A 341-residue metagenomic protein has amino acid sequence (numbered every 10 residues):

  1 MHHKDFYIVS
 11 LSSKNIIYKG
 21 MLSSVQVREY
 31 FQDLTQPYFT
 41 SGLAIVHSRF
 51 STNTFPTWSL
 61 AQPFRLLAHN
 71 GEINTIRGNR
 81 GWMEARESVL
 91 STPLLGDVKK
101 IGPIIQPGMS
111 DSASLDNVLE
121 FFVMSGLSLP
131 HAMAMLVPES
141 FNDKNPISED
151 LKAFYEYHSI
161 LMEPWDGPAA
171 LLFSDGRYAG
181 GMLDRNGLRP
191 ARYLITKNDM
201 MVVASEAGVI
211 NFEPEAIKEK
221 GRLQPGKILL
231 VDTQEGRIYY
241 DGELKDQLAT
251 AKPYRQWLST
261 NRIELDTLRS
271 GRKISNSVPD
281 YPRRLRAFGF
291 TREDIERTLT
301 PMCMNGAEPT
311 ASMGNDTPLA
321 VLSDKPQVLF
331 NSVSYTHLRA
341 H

Functional and structural regions predicted by a protein language model:
M1-G42, S48-T52, V98-P168, R292-D294 (+3 more regions): Extended, highly charged
S23, F50-T52, E72-N74, N79-G81 (+7 more regions): Short, glycine-/Ser/Thr-/acidic-enriched flexible segments
A44, S59-I73, R77, E163-V202: Conserved catalytic micro-motifs used in adenylation/nucleotidyl-transfer and phosphoryl/amide- and methyl-transfer
N74-L119, L194-A207, N211-E215: Catalytic or ion-translocation cores adjacent to nucleophile or general acid/base/metal-coordination motifs in diverse
S159-I160, A170-L171, A207-D241: Phosphate/diphosphate-binding loops
R237-S270: Terminal amphipathic helices with adjacent charged low-complexity linkers/tails
D266-L268, K273-D324, V328-Y335: Catalytic and substrate-binding clefts that recognize carbohydrates or anionic sugar/phosphate headgroups
T336-H341: Conserved small/polar residues in nucleotide/adenosyl-binding loops
